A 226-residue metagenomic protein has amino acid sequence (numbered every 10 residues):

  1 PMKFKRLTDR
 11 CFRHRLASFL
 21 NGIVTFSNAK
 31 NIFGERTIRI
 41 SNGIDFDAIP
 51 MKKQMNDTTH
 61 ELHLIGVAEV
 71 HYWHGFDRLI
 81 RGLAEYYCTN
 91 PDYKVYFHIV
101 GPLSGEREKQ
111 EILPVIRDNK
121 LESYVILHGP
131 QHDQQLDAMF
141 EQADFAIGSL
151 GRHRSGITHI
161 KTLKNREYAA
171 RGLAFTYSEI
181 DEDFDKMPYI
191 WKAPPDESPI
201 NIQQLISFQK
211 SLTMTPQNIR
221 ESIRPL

Functional and structural regions predicted by a protein language model:
M2-I23: Membrane-proximal helix-turn-helix segments that form the acceptor-binding/catalytic region of lipid-linked
A29, G43: Carbohydrate-associated surface elements
F46-H63, Y87-D92: Nucleotide-sugar donor-binding and catalytic loop/hinge architecture of NDP-sugar-dependent glycosyltransferases
N56-H74, I80-L83, F97-H98: Conserved donor-binding/catalytic core segment of Leloir-type glycosyltransferases
V67-Y72, L103-S104, Q131: Short donor-sugar binding/catalytic loops of nucleotide-sugar-dependent glycosyltransferases, especially enzymes
H74, Q134-L136, A146-E167, T176-P188: Nucleotide-sugar-dependent
G101, K109-D137, F145: Nucleotide-activated donor-binding/catalytic signature segment of Leloir-type glycosyltransferases, i.e., the conserved
D196-I200, S207-L226: A charged, aromatic-enriched C-terminal amphipathic alpha-helix characteristic of glycosyltransferases across folds
